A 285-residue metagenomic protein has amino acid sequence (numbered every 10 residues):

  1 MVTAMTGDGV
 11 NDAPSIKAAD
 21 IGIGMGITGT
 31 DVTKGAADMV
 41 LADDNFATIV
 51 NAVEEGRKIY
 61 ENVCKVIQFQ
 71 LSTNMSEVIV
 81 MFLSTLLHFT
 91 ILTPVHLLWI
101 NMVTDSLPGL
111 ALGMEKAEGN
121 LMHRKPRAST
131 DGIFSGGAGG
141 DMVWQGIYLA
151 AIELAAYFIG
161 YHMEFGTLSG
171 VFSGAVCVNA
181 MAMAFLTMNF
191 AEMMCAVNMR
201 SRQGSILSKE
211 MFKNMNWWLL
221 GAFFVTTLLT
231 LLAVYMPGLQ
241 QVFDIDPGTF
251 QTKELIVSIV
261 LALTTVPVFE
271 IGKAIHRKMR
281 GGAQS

Functional and structural regions predicted by a protein language model:
M1-A13, K17-I21, V63, S84-T85 (+2 more regions): Cytosolic catalytic headpiece
M1-A4, G24-G204: Membrane-embedded transport module
V95-W99, G139-V143, A184-F185, N216-F224 (+1 more regions): Hydrophobic alpha-helical transmembrane segments
F134, A138, Q203-T227: C-terminal membrane-solvent junction of multi-pass transporters and transport-like membrane proteins
I152-F158, V225-Q241: Hydrophobic alpha-helical transmembrane segments in multi-pass integral membrane proteins
C177-M181, E210-N216, D246-T252: Short, contiguous acidic/charged loop-to-helix segments that flank catalytic cores in large enzymes
A184-Q203, A222-A233, T265-F269: Hydrophobic alpha-helical segments of multi-pass membrane transport proteins
